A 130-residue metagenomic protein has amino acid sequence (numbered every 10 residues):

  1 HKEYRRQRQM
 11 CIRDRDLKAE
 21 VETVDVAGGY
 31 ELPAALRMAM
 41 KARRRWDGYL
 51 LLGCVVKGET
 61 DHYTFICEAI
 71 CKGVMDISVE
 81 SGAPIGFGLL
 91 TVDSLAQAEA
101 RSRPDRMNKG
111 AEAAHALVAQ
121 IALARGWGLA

Functional and structural regions predicted by a protein language model:
H1-I12: Single conserved hydrophobic/aromatic residue that forms the stacking wall/gate of nucleotide- or nucleobase-binding
R15-D25: Short beta-strand elements in bilobed, periplasmic/extracellular small-molecule ligand-binding domains
V26, G53-V55, L90-L95: Short, ordered loop/turn segments at secondary-structure junctions
A34-V74, A130: Glycine-rich phosphate-binding loop
T64-T91: Short, acidic/small-residue loops that bind anionic groups at enzyme active sites
D93-N108: Phosphate-binding/catalytic loops
M107-A130: A charged, well-structured terminal subsegment
